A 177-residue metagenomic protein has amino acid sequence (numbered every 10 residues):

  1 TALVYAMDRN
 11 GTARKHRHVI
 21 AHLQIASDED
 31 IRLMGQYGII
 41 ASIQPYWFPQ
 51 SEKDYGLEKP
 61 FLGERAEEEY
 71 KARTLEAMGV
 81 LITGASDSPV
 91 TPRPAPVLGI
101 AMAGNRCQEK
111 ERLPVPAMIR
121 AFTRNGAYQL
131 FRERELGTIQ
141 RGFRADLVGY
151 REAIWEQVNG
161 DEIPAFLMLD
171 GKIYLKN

Functional and structural regions predicted by a protein language model:
T1-H18, H22-Q24, D28, R32 (+3 more regions): His/Asp/Glu-enriched, well-ordered alpha-helical/loop segment that forms or immediately abuts the divalent-metal
